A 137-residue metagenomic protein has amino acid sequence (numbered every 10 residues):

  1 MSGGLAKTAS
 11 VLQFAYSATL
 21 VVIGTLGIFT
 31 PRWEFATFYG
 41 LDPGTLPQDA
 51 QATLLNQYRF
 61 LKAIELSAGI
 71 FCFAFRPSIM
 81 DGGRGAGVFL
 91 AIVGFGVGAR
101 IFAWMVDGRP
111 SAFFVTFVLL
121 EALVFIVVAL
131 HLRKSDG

Functional and structural regions predicted by a protein language model:
M1-I23: Cytosolic juxtamembrane helix and N-cap/initiation of the first transmembrane helix
T19-N56: Hydrophobic transmembrane helix segments
G24-T25, C72-F73, R100-F102, I126: Alpha-helical transmembrane segments of multipass membrane proteins
Q51-A74, A91, F95: Core segments of alpha-helical transmembrane spans in multipass integral membrane proteins
G69-A86: Juxtamembrane helix-break-helix junctions at the cytosolic face of small multi-pass alpha-helical membrane proteins
A86-I101, V124: Hydrophobic alpha-helical membrane segments
G98-V115, R133-K134: Membrane-helix boundary connector in multi-pass membrane proteins
A122-G137: Membrane-water interface at the C-terminal end of transmembrane alpha helices
